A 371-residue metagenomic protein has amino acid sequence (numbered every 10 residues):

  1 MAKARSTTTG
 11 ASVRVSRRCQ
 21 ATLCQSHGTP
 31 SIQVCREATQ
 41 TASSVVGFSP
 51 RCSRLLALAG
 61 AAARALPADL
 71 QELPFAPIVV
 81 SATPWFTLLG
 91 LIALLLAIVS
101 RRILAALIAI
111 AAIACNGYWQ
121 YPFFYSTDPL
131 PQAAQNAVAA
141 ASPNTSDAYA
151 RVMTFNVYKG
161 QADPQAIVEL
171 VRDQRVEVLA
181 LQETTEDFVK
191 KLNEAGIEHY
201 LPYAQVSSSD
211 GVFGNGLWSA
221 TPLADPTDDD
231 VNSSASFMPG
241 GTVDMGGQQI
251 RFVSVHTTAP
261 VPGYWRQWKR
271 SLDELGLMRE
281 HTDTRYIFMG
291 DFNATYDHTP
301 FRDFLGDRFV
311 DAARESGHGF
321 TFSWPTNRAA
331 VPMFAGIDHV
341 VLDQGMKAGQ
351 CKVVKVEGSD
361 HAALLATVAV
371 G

Functional and structural regions predicted by a protein language model:
K3-S26, S31: Low-acidity, Ser/Thr- and Arg-rich intrinsically disordered low-complexity segments
I32-S43: Short, Lys/Arg-rich, polar N-terminal cytosolic tail immediately upstream of the first transmembrane signal-anchor
P50-A97: Membrane-embedded alpha-helical segments of integral membrane proteins
A97-L107: Membrane-interface helix-boundary motifs at transmembrane edges
L107-L170: N-terminal signal-anchor transmembrane helix
V152, Y158-R172, A180-G371: Soluble catalytic domains of enzymes that build or remodel membrane lipids, polysaccharides, and related
R175: Short acidic/histidine-rich motifs immediately flanking catalytic phosphotransfer sites in two-component signaling
